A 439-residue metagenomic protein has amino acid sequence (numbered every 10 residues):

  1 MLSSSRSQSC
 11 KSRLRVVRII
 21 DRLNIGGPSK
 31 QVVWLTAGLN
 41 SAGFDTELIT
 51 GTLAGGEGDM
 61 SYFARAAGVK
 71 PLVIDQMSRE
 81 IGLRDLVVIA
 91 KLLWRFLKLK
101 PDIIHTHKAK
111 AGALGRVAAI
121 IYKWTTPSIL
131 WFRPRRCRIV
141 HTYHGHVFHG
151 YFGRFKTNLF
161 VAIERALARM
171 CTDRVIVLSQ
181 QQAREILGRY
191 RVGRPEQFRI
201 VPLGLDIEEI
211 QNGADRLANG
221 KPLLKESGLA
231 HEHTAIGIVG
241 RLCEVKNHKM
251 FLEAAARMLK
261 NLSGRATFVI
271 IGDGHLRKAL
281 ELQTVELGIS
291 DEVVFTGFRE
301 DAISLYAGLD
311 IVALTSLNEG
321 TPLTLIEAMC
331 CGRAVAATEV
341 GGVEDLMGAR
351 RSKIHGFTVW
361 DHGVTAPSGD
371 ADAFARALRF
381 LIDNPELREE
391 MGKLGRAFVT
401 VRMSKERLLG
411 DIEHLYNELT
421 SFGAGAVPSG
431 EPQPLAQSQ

Functional and structural regions predicted by a protein language model:
L2-S3, R13-L14, R18-G26, K30-R84 (+2 more regions): N-terminal strand-loop element at the rim of the active site of nucleotide-sugar-dependent glycosyltransferases
S3, E57, S61-Y62, K91 (+1 more regions): A short helix/loop element that forms part of the nucleotide-sugar donor recognition site in Leloir-type
S29-A37, T234, I238-L259, F268 (+2 more regions): A conserved mid-protein helix/loop that constitutes part of the nucleotide-sugar donor-binding site
M170-I200, L205-E209: A short, active-site helix/loop in glycosyltransferases that binds the activated sugar's phosphate group
F298, L317: Aromatic "clamp/platform" in nucleotide-sugar-dependent glycosyltransferases that forms part of the donor/acceptor
A334-A337, M347-G348: Short hydrophobic beta-strand element within catalytic cores of glycosyltransferases and related nucleotide-activated
A349-A371, F380-P385: Conserved acidic donor-binding segment of nucleotide-sugar-dependent glycosyltransferases
A373, F380, L387-V401, L408-E413: A short, well-ordered alpha-helix in the C-terminal region of glycosyltransferases
